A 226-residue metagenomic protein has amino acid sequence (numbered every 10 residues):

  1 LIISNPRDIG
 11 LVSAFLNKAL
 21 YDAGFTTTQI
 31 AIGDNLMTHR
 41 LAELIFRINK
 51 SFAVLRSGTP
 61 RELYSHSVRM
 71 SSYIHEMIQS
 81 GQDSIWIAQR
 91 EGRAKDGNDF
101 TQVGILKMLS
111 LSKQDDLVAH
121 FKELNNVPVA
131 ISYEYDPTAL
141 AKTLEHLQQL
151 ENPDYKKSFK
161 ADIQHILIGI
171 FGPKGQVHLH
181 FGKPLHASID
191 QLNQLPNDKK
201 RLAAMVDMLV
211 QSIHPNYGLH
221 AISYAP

Functional and structural regions predicted by a protein language model:
L1, P6-Q29, G33-R40, V68-I85 (+1 more regions): Membrane-interfacial terminal anchoring regions of lipid-handling membrane enzymes
Q29-P60, Y64: Conserved nucleotide-cofactor-binding alpha/beta core module
